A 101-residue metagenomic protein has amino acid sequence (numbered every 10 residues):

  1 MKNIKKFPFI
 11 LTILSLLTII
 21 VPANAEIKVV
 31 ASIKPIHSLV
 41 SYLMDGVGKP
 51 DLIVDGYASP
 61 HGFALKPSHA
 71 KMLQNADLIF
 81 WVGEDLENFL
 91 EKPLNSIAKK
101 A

Functional and structural regions predicted by a protein language model:
K2, P8, N24-A101: Extracytoplasmic metal-acquisition and chelation regions
P8-I19: Bacterial N-terminal signal peptides
